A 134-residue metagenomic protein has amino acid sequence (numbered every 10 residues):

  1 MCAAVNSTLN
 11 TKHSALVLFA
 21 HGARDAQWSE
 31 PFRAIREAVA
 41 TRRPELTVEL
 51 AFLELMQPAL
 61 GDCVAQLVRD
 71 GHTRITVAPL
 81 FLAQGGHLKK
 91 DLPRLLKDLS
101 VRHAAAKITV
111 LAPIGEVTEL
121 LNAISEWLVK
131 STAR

Functional and structural regions predicted by a protein language model:
M1-R134: Active-site-proximal alpha-helix that buttresses catalytic centers in soluble enzyme cores
